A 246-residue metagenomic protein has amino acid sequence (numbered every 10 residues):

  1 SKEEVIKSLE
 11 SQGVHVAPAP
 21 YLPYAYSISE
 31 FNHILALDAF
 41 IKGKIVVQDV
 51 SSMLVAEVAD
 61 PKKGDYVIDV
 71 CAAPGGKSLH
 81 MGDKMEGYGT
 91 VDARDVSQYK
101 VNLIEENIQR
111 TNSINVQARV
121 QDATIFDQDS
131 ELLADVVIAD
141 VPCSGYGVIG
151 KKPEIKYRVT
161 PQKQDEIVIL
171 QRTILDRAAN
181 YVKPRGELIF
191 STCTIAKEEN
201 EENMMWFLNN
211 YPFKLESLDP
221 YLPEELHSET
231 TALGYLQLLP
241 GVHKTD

Functional and structural regions predicted by a protein language model:
S1-D246: S-adenosylmethionine
